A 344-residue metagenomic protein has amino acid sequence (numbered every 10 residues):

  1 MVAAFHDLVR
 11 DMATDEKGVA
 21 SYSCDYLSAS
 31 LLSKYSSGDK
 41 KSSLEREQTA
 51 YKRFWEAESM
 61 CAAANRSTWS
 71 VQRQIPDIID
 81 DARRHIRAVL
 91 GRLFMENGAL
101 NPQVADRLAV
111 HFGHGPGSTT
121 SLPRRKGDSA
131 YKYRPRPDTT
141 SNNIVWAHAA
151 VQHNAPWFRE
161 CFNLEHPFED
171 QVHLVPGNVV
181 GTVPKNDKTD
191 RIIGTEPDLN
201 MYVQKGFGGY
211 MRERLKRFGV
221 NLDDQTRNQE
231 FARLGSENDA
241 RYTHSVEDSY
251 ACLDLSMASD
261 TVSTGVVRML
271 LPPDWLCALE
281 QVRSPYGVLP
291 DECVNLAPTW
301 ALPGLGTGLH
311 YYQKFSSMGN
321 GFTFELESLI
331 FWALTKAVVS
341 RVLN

Functional and structural regions predicted by a protein language model:
M1-D7, A149-N344: Core nucleotidyl-transferase/polymerase catalytic module
M1-T182: Non-catalytic, polymerase-adjacent accessory regions of viral genome-replication enzymes
